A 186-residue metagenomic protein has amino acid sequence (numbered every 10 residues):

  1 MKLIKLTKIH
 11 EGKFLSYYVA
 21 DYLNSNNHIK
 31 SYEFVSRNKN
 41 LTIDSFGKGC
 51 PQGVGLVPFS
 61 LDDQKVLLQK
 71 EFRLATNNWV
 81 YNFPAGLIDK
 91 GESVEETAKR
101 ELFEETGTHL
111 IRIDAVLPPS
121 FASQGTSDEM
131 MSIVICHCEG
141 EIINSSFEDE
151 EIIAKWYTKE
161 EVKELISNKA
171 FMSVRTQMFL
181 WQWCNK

Functional and structural regions predicted by a protein language model:
L3-V19: A short, N-terminal "cap"/entry segment at the start of jelly-roll beta-barrel domains of the cupin/DSBH fold
K8-K13, S25, I43-G49, S120-M130: Acidic pyrophosphate-coordinating catalytic loop
F14-G55, D62: Acidic, metal-coordinating catalytic segment for phosphate/diphosphate chemistry, firing primarily on the Nudix
S25-N26, S60-D63, F72, H137-E141 (+1 more regions): Short loop segments at secondary-structure junctions
S45-V57, D62-R100: Conserved Nudix-box catalytic region and its N-terminal flanking loop in Nudix hydrolases and closely related
Q52-G55, G86-R175: Unchanged
T176-K186: Short, amphipathic C-terminal "tail helix"
